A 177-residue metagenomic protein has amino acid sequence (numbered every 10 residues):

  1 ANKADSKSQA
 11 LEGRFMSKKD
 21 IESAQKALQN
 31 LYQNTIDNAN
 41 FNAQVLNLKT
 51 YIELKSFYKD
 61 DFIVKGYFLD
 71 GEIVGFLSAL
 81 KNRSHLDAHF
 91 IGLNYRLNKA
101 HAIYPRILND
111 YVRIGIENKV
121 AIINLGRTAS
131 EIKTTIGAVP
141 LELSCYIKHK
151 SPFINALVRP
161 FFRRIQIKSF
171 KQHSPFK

Functional and structural regions predicted by a protein language model:
A1-K99: A conserved beta-strand-loop-helix scaffold within acyl/acetyltransferase catalytic domains
A1-R14, T128-K177: Terminal substrate-recognition subdomain of acyl/acetyltransferases
Q33-N40, S56-K59, E72, S78-A79 (+6 more regions): Hydrophobic alpha-helix feature that most strongly marks membrane-spanning transmembrane helices and their immediate
Q44-N47, Y95-L97, I107-Y111, N118-A121 (+3 more regions): Short C-terminal domain-edge/linker segments immediately following a structured domain
R83-K148: Acyl-donor binding region in acyl/amide transferases
